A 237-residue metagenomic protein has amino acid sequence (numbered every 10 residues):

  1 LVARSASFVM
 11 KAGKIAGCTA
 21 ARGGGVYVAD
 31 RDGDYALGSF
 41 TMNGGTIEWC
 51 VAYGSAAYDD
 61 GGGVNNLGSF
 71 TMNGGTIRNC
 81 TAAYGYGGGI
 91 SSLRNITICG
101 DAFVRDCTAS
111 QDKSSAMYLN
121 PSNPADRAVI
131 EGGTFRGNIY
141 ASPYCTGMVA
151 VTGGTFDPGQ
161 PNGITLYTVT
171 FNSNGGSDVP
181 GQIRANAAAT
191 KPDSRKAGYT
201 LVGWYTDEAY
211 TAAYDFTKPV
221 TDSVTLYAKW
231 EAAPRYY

Functional and structural regions predicted by a protein language model:
L1-T19, Y27-Y53, V64-T81, I90-T108 (+4 more regions): Surface-exposed loop/turn motifs in large extracellular/passenger domains
A56-A57: Short glycine-/Asp-/Thr-/Trp-enriched loop segments that recur within the blades of beta-propeller repeat domains
A128, A141, F216-K218: Short, T/G/N/S-enriched strand-turn elements that build extracellular solenoid repeat scaffolds
P161-Y237: Secondary-structure capping and domain/repeat boundary segments
